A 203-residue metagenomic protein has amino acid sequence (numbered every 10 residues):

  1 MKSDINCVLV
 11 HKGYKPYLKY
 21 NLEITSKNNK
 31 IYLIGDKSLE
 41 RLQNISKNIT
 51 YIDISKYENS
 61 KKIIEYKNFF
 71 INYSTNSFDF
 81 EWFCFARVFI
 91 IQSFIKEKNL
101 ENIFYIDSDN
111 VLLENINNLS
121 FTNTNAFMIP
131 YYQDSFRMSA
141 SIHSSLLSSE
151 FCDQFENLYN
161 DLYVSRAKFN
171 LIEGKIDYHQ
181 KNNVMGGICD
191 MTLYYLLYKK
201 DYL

Functional and structural regions predicted by a protein language model:
M1-Y73, K96, S149-E150: N-terminal anchoring/stem segment of glycosyltransferases
K15, S38, I116, T124 (+3 more regions): Catalytic phosphate/metal-binding cores of nucleic-acid and nucleotide-processing enzymes, i.e., regions that mediate
K27-K30, S93-F104, S148-D153, K200-Y202: Secondary-structure boundary elements
S74-F80: Surface-exposed cleft-lining segments at the edges of enzyme active sites
F83-I129: GT-A fold catalytic core of metal-dependent nucleotide-sugar glycosyltransferases, centered on the diacidic
T124-S141: A short, conserved acidic/glycine-rich loop-to-beta-strand motif that forms the donor nucleotide-sugar/metal
S139-E156: Conserved nucleotide-sugar donor-binding and metal-coordinating catalytic region shared by glycosyltransferases
D153-L203: Catalytic core and acceptor-binding pocket of nucleotide-sugar-dependent glycosyltransferases
